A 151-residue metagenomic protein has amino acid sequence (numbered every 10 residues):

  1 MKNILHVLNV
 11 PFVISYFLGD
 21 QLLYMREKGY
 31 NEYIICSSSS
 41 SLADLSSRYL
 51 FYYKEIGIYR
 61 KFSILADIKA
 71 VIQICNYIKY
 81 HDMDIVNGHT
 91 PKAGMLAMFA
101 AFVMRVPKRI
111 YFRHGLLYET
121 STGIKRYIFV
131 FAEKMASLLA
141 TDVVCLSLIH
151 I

Functional and structural regions predicted by a protein language model:
N3, D84-I85: Structural motif
N3-L5, A101-L116, E133, V144: Active-site proximal beta-strand in glycosyltransferases
L5-A66: N-terminal strand-loop element at the rim of the active site of nucleotide-sugar-dependent glycosyltransferases
V10, F17, I35-S37, H89 (+2 more regions): Replace "coordinates the UDP/GDP/TDP-sugar" with "coordinates nucleotide-activated sugar donors
Y16-G19, L65-I72, P107-K108, L117-L139: Nucleotide-sugar donor phosphate/pyrophosphate-binding loop at the beta->alpha transition of glycosyltransferases
Y77-D84: Glycine-rich phosphate-binding loop signature in dinucleotide/nucleotide-binding domains
G88-G94, R113: Short His-centered aromatic/hydrophobic patch
I149-I151: Conserved small/polar residues in nucleotide/adenosyl-binding loops
